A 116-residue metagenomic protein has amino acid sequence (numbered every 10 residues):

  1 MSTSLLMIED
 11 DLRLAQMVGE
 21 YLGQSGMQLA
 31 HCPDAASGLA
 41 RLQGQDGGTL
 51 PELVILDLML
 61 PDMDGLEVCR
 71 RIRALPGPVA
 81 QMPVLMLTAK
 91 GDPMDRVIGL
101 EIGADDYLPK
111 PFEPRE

Functional and structural regions predicted by a protein language model:
M1-E116: N-terminal/domain-start alpha-helical segments
